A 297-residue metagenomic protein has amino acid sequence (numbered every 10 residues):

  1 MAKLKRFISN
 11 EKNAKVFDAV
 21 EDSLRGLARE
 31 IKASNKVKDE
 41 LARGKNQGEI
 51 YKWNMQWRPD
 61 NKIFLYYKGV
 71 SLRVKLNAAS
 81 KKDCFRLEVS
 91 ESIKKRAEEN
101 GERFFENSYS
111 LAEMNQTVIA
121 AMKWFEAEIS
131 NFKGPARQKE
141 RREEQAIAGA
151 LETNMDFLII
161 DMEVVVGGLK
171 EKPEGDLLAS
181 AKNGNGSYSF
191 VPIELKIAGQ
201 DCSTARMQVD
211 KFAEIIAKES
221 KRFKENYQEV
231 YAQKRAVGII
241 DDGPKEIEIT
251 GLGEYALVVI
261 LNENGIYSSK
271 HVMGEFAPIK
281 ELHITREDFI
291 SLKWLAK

Functional and structural regions predicted by a protein language model:
M1-K297: Charged, terminal alpha-helix-loop-beta segments that serve as non-catalytic nucleic-acid engagement and/or assembly
